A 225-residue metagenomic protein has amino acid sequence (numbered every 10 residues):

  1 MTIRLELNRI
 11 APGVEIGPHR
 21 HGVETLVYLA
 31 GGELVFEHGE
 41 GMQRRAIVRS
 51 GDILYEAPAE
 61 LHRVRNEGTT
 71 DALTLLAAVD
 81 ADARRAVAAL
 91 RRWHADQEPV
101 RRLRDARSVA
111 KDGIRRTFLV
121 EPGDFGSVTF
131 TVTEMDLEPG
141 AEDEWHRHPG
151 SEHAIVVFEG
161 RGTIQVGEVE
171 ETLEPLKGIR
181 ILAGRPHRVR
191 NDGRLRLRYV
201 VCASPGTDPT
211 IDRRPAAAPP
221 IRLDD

Functional and structural regions predicted by a protein language model:
M1-R9, R45-S50, L54, L73 (+4 more regions): A short, N-terminal "cap"/entry segment at the start of jelly-roll beta-barrel domains of the cupin/DSBH fold
R4-H21, V120, T133-H148: Conserved short histidine dyad/triad with adjacent acidic residue
V23-V35, G39, G150-T163, G167: Glycine- and acidic-residue-biased ligand/ion/polar-headgroup-sensing regions
Y28, T69-R85, R180, R194-D212: A short hydrophobic beta-strand segment most commonly corresponding to one strand of the jelly-roll/cupin
G41-P58, E168-G184: Short acidic-glycine-tyrosine-enriched beta hairpin
E60-R63, R185-R188: Short, charged beta-turn/beta-strand-edge "cap" motif at the junction between a beta-strand and an adjacent loop
R65-G68, V189-D192: Asparagine-centered strand-capping/turn motif at beta-strand->loop junctions
